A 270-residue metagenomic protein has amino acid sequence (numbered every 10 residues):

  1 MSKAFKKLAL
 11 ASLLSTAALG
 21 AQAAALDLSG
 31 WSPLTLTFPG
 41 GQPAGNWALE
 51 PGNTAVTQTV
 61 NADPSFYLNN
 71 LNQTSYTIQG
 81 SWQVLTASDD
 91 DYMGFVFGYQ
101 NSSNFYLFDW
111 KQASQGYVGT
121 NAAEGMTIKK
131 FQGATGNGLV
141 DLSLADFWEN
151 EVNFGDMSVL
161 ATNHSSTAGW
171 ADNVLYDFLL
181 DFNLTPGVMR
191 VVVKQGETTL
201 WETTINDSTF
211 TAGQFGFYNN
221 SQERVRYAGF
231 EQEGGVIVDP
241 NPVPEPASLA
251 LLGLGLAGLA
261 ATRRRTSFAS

Functional and structural regions predicted by a protein language model:
M1-K7, E245, R263-R265: Positively charged n-region of N-terminal signal peptides that target proteins for export
S2-Q22: Gram-negative bacterial Sec-dependent N-terminal signal peptides
A17-A21, S248, S270: Short linear Ser/Thr-Pro motifs
A24-P242: Extracellular glycan-recognition regions
P244-T262: A short, hydrophobic C-terminal helix/tail in secreted or cell-surface proteins
A260-S270: C-terminal membrane-anchoring or membrane-association module
